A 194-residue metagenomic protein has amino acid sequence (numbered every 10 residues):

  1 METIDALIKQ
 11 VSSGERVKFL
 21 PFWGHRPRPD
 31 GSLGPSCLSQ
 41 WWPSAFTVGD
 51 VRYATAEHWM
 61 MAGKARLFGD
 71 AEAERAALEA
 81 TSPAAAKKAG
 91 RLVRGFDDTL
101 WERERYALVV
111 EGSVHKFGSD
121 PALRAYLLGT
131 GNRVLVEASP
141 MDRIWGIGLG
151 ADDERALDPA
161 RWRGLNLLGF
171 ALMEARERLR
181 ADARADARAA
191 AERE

Functional and structural regions predicted by a protein language model:
M1-E194: Charged, low-complexity intrinsically disordered segments
